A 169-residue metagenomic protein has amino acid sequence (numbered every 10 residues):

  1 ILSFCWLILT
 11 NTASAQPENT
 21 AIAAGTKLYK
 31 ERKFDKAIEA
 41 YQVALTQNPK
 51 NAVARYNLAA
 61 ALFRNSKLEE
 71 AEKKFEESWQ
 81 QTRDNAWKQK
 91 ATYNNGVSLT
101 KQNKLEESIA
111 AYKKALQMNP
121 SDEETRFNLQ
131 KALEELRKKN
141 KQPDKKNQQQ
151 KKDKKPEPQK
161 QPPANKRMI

Functional and structural regions predicted by a protein language model:
P49, R83-A86, P120: Short coil turns that delineate tetratricopeptide repeat
A54, K88-A91, T125: TPR alpha-solenoid repeat register
A110-I169: Acidic, low-complexity intrinsically disordered segments
